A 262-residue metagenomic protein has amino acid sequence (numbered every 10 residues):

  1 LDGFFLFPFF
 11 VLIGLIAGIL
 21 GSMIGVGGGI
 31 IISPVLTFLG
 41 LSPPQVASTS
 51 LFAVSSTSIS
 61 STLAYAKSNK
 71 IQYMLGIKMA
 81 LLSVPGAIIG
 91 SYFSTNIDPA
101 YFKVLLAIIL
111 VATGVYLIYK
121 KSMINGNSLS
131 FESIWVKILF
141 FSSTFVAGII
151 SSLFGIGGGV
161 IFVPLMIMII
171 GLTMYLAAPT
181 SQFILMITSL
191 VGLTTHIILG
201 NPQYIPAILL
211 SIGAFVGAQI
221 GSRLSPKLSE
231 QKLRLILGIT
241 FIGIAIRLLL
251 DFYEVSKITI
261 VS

Functional and structural regions predicted by a protein language model:
L1-A17, T37-L39, P43, A64-L153 (+3 more regions): Juxtamembrane transmembrane-helix boundary motif
I24-I32, G155-L165: Transmembrane helix boundary and interhelical junction motifs in multipass membrane proteins
I30-P34, S91, P164, G192 (+1 more regions): Transmembrane alpha-helix boundary and packing residues in multipass membrane permease domains and related
P43-S48, A178-Q182: Small-residue hotspots at the loop-to-helix junctions and early N-terminal turns of transmembrane alpha-helices
T49-A64: Transmembrane alpha-helices of multi-pass small-molecule transport proteins
S50-V54, S181-L185, A207, S211: Short hydrophobic/aromatic, small-residue-rich stretches within specific transmembrane helices of secondary active
A112, P179-G192: Hydrophobic alpha-helical transmembrane segments of multi-pass integral membrane proteins, especially transporters
